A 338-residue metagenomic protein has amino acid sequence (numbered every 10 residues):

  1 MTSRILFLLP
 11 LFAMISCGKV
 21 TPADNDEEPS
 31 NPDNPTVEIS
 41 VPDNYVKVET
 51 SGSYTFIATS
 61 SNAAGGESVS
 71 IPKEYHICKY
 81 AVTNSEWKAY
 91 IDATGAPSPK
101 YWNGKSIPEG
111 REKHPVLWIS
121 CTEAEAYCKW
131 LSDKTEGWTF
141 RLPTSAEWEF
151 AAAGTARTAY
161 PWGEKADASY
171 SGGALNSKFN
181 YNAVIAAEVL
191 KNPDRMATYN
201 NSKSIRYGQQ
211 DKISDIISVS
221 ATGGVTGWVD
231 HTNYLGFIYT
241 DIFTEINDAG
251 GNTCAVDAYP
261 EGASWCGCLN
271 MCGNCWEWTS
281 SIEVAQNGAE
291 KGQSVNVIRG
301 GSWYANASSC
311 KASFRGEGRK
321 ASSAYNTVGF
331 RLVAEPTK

Functional and structural regions predicted by a protein language model:
T2-L8: Sec-dependent signal peptide recognition, specifically the positively charged N-region followed immediately by
P10, M14-V41: Bacterial Sec-dependent N-terminal signal peptides
N34-P35, N62-G66, R315-A321: Short, P/G- and charge-enriched loop/turn segments at secondary-structure junctions
I39-P99, W118-T122, C272-G273: A short glycine-rich, aromatic-capped structural motif
G66-E67, E245-I246, V256-Y259, K320-A324: Short Gly/Pro-enriched turn/cap motifs at secondary-structure boundaries
K105-K113, C121-F314: Functional-site microenvironments in short loops/helix caps that host divalent-cation chemistry
S308-V328: Cysteine/selenocysteine-centered motifs that mediate thiol-based redox chemistry or coordinate metal-sulfur cofactors
Y325-K338: Short, structured beta-strand segments at or near domain termini in extracellular proteins/domains
